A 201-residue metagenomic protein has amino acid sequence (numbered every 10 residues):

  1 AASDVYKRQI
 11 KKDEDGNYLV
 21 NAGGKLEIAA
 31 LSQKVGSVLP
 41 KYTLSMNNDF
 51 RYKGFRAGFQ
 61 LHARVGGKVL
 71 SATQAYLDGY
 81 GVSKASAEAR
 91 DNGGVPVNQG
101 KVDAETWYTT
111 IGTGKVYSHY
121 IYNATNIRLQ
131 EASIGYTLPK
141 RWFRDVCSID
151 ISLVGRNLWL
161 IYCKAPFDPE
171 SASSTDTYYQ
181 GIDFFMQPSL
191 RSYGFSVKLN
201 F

Functional and structural regions predicted by a protein language model:
S3-D4, V82, A89-V95, K101 (+2 more regions): C-terminal beta-signal and terminal closure region of outer-membrane beta-barrel proteins
S3-Q60, V102-A124, R128-E131, G135-R141: Outer-membrane beta-barrel transmembrane strand signature
N17, R64-D150, V154-R156: Extracytoplasmic gating/loop element in the C-terminal half of outer-membrane beta-barrel translocons and assembly
A30-S37, L70-L77, G112-I127, K164-P169 (+1 more regions): Extracellular/periplasm-exposed beta-strand and loop segments of Gram-negative cell-envelope proteins, dominated by
L44-M46, I149, I161, Y193: Residue-level marker for the onset of beta-strands and adjacent loop->beta junctions in well-ordered domains
R51, H62-R64, V154-L158, N200: Outer-membrane beta-barrel pore domains and translocons
Y52-F55, V146-S148, L190-S192: Strand-connecting loop/turn motifs
F59, I151-L153, V197: Membrane-embedded beta-strand positions of outer-membrane beta-barrel proteins
